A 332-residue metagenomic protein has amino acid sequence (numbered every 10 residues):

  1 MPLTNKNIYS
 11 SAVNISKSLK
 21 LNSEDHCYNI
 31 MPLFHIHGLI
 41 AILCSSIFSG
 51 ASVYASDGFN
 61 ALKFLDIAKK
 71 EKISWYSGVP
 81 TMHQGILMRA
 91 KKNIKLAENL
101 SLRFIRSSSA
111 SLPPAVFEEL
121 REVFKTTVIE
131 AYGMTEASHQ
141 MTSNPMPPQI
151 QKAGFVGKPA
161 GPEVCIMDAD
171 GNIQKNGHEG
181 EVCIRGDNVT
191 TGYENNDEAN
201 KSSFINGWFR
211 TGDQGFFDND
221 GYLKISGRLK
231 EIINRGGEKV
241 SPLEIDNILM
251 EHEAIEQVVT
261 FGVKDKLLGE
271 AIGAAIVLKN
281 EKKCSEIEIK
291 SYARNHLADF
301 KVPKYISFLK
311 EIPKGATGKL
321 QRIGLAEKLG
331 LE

Functional and structural regions predicted by a protein language model:
M1-S10: Conserved AMP-binding A3 loop
Y9-H26, I36-S74, R89-A90: Conserved AMP-binding/adenylation subdomain of ANL enzymes
L21, M31-H35, A110: Conserved AMP-binding
K70-G78, L87-Q151, E163-C165, D170: Gly/Ser/Thr-rich phosphate-binding loop
Y76, G186, T191-G192, A199 (+4 more regions): AMP-binding/adenylate-forming catalytic core of the ANL superfamily
S109, G133, G157, D213 (+1 more regions): Active-site glycine-centered loops adjacent to acidic/histidine catalytic or metal-binding residues that shape
K158-G161, N172-S203, V240: Conserved ATP/PPi-binding loop(s) of AMP-dependent carboxylate-activating enzymes
C165-C183, N219-D220, K282-E286, Q321: Conserved beta-loop-beta connector loops within the AMP-binding
